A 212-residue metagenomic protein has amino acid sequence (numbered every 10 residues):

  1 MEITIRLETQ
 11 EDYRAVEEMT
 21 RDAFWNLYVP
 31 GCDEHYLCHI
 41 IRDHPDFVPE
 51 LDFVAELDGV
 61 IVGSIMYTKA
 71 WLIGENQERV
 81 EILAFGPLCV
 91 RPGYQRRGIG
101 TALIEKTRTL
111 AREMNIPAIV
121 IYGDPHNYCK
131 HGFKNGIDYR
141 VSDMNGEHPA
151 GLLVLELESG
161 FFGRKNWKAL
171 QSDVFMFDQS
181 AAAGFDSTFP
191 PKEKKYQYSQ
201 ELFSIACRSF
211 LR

Functional and structural regions predicted by a protein language model:
M1-E11, E18: Conserved N-terminal entry element of GNAT/NAT acetyltransferase domains
E17, F24-L72: Active-site rim helix/loop that mediates acceptor-substrate recognition in acyltransferases
V60, E78, R91-A102, M114 (+1 more regions): Conserved glycine-rich acetyl-CoA-binding loop
A70-F85, Q95: A conserved beta-turn-beta hairpin within the catalytic core of GNAT-like acetyltransferases that forms part
F85, V90, R96-T109, I121: Conserved acetyl-CoA-binding loop-helix of GNAT-fold acetyltransferases
E113-P117, Y122-E147: Conserved active-site alpha-helix within GNAT-family acetyltransferase domains
S142-T188: C-terminal "cap" of GNAT-fold acetyltransferases
F177-R212: Extended, composition-driven regions rather than compact fold-specific motifs
